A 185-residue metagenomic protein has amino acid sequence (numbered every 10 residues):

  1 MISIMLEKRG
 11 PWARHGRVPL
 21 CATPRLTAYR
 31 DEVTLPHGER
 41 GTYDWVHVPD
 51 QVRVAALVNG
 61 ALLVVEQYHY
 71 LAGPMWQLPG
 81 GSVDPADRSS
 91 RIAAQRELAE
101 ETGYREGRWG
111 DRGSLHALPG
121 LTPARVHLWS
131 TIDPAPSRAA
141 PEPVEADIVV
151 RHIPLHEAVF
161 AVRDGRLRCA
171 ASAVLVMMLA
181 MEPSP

Functional and structural regions predicted by a protein language model:
I2-W12, E39, P74, D111 (+3 more regions): Nudix hydrolase/Nudix homology domain
R9-P11, V52-R96, E100, R138 (+1 more regions): Conserved Nudix-box catalytic region and its N-terminal flanking loop in Nudix hydrolases and closely related
W12-V58: Acidic, metal-coordinating catalytic segment for phosphate/diphosphate chemistry, firing primarily on the Nudix
R17-P19, G113-L118: Short, solvent-exposed loop/turn elements at beta->coil junctions and helix N-caps that rim active or binding pockets
Y29-L35, L118-S137, R151: Active-site-adjacent beta-strand/loop module that shapes the phosphate/pyrophosphate-binding cleft
P36-H37, V58-A61, Y68, D87 (+3 more regions): Short loop segments at secondary-structure junctions
S90-R91, T102-R112, T122: Short, structured loop/turn "capping" segments at alpha-beta junctions
